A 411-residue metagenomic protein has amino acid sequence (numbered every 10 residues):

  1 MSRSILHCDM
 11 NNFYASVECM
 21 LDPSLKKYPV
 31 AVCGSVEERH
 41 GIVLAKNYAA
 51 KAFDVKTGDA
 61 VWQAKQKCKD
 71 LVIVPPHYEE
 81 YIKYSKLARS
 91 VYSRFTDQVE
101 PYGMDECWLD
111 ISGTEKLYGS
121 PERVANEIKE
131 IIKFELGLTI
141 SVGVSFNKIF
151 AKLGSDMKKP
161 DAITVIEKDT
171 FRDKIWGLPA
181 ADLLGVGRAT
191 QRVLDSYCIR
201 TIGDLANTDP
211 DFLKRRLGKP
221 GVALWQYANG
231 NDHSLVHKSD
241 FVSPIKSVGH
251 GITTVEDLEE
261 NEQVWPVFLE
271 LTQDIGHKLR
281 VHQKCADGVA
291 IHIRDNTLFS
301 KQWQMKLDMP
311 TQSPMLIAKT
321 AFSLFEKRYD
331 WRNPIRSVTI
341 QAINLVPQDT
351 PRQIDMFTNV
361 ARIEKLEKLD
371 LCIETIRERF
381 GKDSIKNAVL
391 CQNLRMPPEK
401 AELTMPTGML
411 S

Functional and structural regions predicted by a protein language model:
M1-Q226, V236-S239, H277, V360-S411: Gly/Gly-Pro- and Ser/Thr-rich, intrinsically disordered tail segments characteristic of DNA damage-repair and tolerance
H7, T190-P334, L410: DNA-contacting surface of Y-family translesion DNA polymerases
F13, V36-R39, N296-F299, L345-Q348: Short, charged/polar surface micro-motifs in flexible loops or helix N-caps
Y28, I140, D161, D287-V289 (+2 more regions): Change "...and in nucleic-acid phosphodiester-cleaving endonucleases..." to "...and in nucleic-acid processing enzymes
C107-G113, Q302-M305, R352-T358: Short, hydrophobic beta-strand segments
F146-I149, N229-G230, C285-N296, I335-V346 (+1 more regions): A glycine-rich phosphate-binding loop feature that marks nucleotide/adenosyl-phosphate handling sites
L316, F322-R379: C-terminal hydrophobic structural anchor segments that stabilize assembly/packing rather than catalytic chemistry
